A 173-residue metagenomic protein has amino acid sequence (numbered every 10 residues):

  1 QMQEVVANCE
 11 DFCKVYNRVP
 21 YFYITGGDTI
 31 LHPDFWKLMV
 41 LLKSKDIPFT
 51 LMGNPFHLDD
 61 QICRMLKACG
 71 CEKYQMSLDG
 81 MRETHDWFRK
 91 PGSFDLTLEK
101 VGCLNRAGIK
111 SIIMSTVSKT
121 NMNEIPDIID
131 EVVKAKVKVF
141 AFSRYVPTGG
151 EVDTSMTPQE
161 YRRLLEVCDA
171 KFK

Functional and structural regions predicted by a protein language model:
Q1-E72: Conserved alpha-helical substructure of the radical SAM core
A68-K73, S77-D79, T84-K173: Radical SAM enzyme [4Fe-4S]-AdoMet core and its adjacent flexible, acidic and glycine-rich loops/tails across
